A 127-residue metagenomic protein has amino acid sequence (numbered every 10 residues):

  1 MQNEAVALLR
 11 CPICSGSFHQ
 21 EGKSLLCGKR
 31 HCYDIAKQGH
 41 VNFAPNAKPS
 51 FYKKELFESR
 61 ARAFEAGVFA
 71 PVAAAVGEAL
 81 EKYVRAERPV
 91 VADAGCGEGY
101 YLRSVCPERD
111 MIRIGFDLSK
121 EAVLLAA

Functional and structural regions predicted by a protein language model:
M1-S50: N-terminal auxiliary segments of SAM/dcSAM-dependent transferases
F51-V72: Class I SAM-dependent methyltransferase Rossmann-like catalytic core, especially the SAM/SAH-binding loop
G67-E87: Conserved alpha-helix/loop element of class I SAM-dependent methyltransferases that forms part of the SAM/SAH-binding
E87-G97: Conserved class I S-adenosyl-L-methionine
E98-R109: Conserved SAM-binding loop of SAM-dependent methyltransferases across substrates and taxa, primarily the Class I
M111-I114: Short beta-strand element of Class I
D117-E121: Conserved SAM/SAH-binding beta-strand->alpha-helix loop
A126: Conserved SAM-binding loop
